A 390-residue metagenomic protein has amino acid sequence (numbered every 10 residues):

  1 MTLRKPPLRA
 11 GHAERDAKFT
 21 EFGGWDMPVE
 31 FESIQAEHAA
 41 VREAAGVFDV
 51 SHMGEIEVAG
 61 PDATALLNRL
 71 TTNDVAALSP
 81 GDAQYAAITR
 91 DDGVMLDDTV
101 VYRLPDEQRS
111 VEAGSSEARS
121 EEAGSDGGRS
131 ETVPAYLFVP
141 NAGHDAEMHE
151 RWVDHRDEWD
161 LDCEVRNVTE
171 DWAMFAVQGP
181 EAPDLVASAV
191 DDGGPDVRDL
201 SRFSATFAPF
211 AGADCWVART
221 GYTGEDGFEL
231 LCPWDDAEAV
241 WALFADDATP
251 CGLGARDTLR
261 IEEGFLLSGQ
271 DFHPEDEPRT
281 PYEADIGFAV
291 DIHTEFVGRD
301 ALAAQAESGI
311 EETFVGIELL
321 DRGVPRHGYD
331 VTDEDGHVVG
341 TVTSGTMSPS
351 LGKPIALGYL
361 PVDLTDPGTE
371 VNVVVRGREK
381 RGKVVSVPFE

Functional and structural regions predicted by a protein language model:
M1-Y85, V94: Acidic, proline/glycine-enriched N-terminal capping motif
V47-L70, V168-A187, G309-D321: Short glycine-/aliphatic-rich beta-strand segments at the starts of folded cytosolic domains
D62-D97, P180-A213: Internal amphipathic helical hairpin motif
D62-L67, A146-E147, D184, D236-A242 (+2 more regions): Short, conserved charged micro-motifs
D106-V133: Intrinsically disordered, low-complexity terminal tails and inter-domain linkers enriched for S/T/G/P/D/E
R156, D162-A306: Glycine-rich, acidic
A284-E390: Glycine-rich, small/acidic residue-mixed loop/short-helix segments
